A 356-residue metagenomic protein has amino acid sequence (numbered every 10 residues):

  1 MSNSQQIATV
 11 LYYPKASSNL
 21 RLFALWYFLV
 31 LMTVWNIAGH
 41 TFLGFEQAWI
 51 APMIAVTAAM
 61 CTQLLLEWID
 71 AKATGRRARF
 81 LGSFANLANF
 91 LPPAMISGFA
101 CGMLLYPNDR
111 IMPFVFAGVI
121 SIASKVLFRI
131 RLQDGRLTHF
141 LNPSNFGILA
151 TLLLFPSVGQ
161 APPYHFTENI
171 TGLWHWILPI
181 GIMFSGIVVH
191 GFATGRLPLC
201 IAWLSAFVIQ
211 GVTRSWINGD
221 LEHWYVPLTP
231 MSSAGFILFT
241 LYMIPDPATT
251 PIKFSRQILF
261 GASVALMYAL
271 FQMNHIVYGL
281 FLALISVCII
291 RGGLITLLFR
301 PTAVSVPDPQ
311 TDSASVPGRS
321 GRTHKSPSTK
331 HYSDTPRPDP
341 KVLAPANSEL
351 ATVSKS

Functional and structural regions predicted by a protein language model:
S2-A71, G75: N-terminal signal-anchor module of multipass membrane proteins
Q6-T9, W26-L43, Q63-L64, I96-M103 (+2 more regions): Membrane-embedded alpha-helical segments in integral membrane proteins
A8-W26, Q210-D312: C-terminal transmembrane helix-loop-helix hairpin of multi-pass membrane proteins
Q47-A58, P107-V119, H165-P179, W224-G235: Structural signature of hydrophobic alpha-helical transmembrane segments
I54-Q63, P93-C101, A117, S121 (+9 more regions): Alpha-helical transmembrane segments in multi-pass membrane proteins
T62-L81, S121-R136, F184-G195, L241-T250: C-terminal ends of transmembrane helices
R77-T171: Membrane-interface helix-loop-helix junctions at boundaries between adjacent transmembrane segments
F155-V208: Internal active-site segments that recognize and position negatively charged phosphoryl groups and nucleotide moieties
